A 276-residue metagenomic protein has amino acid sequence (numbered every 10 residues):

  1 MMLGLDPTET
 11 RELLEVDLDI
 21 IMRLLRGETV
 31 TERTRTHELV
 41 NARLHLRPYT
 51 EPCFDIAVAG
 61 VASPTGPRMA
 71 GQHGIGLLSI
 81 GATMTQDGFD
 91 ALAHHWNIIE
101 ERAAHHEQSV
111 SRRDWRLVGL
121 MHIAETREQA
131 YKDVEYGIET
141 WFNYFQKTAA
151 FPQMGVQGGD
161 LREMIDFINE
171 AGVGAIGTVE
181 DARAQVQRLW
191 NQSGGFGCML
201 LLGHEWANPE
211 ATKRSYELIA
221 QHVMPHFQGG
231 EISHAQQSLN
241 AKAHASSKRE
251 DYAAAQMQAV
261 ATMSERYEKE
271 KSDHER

Functional and structural regions predicted by a protein language model:
M1-R276: Active-site-adjacent structural elements that line small-molecule/cofactor binding pockets in enzymes
